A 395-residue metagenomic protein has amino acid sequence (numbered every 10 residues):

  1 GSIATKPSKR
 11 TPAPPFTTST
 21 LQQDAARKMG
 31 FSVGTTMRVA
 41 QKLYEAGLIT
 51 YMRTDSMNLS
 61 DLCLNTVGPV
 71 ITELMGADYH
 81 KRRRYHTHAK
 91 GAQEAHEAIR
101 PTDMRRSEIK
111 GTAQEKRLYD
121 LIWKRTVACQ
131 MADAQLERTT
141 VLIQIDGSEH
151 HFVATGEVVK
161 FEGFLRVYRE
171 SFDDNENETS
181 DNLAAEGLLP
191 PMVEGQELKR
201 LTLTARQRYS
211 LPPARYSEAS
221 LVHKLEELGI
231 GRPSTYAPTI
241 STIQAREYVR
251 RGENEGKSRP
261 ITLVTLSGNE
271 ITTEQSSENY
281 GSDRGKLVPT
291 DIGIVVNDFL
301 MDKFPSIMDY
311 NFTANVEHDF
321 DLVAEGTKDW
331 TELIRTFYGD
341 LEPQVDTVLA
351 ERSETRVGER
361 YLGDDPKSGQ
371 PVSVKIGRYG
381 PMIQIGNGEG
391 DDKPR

Functional and structural regions predicted by a protein language model:
G1-P12, R208: Conserved alpha/beta core segments of nucleic-acid transaction machinery
S8, V33-G34, M52-R395: Basic, low-complexity terminal or inter-domain segments flanking catalytic cores
D24, K28-T35: A conserved hydrophobic secondary-structure block that centers on an alpha-helix together with its immediately flanking
V39: Residues within the DNA-recognition helix of helix-turn-helix
